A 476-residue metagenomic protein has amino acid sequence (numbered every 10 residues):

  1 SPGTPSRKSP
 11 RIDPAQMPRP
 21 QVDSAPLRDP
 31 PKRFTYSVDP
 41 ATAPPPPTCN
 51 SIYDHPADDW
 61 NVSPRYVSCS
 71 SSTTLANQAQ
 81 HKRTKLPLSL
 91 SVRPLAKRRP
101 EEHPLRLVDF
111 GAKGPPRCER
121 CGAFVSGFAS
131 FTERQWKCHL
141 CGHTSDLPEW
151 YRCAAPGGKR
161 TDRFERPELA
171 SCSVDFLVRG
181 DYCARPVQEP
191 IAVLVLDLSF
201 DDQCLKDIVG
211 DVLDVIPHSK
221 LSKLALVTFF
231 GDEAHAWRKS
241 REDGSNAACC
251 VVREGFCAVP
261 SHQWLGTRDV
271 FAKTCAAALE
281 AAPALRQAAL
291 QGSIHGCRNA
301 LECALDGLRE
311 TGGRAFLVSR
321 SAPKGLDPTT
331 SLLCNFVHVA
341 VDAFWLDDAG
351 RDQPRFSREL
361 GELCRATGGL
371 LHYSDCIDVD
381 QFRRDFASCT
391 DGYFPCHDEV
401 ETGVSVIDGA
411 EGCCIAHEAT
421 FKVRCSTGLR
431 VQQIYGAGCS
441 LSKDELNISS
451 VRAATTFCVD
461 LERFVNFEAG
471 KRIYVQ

Functional and structural regions predicted by a protein language model:
S1-A192, L198-H218, F230-D232, W237-S261: Von Willebrand factor
N77-Q78, P100-L107, G122-G127, T161-D162 (+10 more regions): Eukaryotic intrinsically disordered and solvent-exposed regulatory patches
H81, L107-G114, S130-F131, R185-E189 (+8 more regions): Amphipathic alpha-helical protein-protein interaction segments
L86-L88, A112-R117, C121, T132-K137 (+9 more regions): Core residues of folded domains in eukaryotic genome-function proteins
L95-P100, P116-R117, A123-S126, S130 (+15 more regions): Short amphipathic alpha-helices and their capping/turn residues within compact interaction modules
F110, D306, L326-V475: Acidic, polar loop-rich interaction surfaces within structured domains
F128-F131, L147-A154, C172, Q203-K206 (+10 more regions): Intrinsically disordered, low-complexity regions enriched in proline, serine, glycine and charged residues
G180-D214, H218-K220, T228-R241, G255 (+4 more regions): Exposed acidic/Ser/Thr-rich ligand/metal-binding surfaces
